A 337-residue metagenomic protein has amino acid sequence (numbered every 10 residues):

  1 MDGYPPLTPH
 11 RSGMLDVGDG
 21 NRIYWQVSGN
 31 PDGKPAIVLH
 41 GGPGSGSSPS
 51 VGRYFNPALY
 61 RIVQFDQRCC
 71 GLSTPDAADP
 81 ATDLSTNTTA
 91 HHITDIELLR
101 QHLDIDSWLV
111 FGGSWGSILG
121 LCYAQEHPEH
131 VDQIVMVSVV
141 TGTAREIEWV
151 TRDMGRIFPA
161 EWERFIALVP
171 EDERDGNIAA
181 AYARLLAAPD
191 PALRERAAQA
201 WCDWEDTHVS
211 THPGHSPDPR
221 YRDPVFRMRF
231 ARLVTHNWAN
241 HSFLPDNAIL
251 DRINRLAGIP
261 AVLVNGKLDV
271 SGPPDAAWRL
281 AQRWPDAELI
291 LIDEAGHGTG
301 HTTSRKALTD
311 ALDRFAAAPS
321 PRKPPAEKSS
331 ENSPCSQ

Functional and structural regions predicted by a protein language model:
D2-R22, V234: N-terminal cap/lid segment of alpha/beta-hydrolase-fold proteins
G18-D76: Conserved HGGG/HGGXW glycine-rich cap/lid loop of the alpha/beta-hydrolase fold
A90-W108: Conserved acidic catalytic loop of the alpha/beta-hydrolase fold
D106-R145: Conserved hydrolase catalytic core segment
V131-A181: A catalytic-pocket lid/entrance helix-loop region that shapes and gates access to the active site across common
L256-A257, L263-N265: Short beta-strand/loop motif that positions the catalytic acidic residue of the alpha/beta-hydrolase fold
V270-A276: Conserved alpha/beta-hydrolase "acid-adjacent" motif
A287-Q337: Catalytic active-site module of serine/aspartate enzymes centered on a nucleophile-bearing elbow/loop
